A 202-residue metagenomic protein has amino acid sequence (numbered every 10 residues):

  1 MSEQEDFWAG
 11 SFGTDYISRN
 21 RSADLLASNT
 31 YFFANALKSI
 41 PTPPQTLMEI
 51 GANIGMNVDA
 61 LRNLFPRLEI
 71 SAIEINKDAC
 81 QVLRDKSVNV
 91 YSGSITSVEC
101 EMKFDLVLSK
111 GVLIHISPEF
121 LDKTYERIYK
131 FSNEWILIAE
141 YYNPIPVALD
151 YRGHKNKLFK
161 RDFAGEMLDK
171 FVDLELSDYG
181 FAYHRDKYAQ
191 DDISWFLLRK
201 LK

Functional and structural regions predicted by a protein language model:
M1-M102, I116-K123, R127-K202: Class I (Rossmann-like) S-adenosyl-L-methionine-dependent methyltransferase catalytic domain, capturing the SAM-binding
L108: A conserved beta-strand element that flanks and buttresses the S-adenosyl-L-methionine
V112: Conserved sequence/active-site signature of Rossmann-fold short-chain dehydrogenase/reductase
